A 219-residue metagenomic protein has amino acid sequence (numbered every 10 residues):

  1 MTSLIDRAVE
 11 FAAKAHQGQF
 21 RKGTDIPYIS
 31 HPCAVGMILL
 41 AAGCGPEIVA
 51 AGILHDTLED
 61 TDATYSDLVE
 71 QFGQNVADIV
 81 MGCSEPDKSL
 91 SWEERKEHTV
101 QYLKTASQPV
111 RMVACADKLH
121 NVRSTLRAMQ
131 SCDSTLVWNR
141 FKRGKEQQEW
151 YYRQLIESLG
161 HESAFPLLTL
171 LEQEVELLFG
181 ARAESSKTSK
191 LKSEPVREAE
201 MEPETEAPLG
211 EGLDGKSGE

Functional and structural regions predicted by a protein language model:
M1-E194, L209-G215, E219: Active-site helical microenvironments for divalent-metal-assisted chemistry
S193-E206: Compositionally biased, intrinsically disordered low-complexity segments enriched for polar/charged residues
